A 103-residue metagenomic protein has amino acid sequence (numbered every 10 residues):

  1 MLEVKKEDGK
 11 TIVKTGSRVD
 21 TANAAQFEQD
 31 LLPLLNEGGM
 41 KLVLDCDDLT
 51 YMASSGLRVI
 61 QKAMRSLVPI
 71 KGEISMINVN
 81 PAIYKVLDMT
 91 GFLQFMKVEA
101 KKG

Functional and structural regions predicted by a protein language model:
M1-K14: Short beta-strand/loop segment at the start of cytosolic alpha/beta domains
V19-F95: Amphipathic alpha-helical interaction surfaces in cytosolic regulatory modules
K97-K102: Short acidic-hydrophobic, aromatic-tinged amphipathic segments that line or gate anion-handling sites
